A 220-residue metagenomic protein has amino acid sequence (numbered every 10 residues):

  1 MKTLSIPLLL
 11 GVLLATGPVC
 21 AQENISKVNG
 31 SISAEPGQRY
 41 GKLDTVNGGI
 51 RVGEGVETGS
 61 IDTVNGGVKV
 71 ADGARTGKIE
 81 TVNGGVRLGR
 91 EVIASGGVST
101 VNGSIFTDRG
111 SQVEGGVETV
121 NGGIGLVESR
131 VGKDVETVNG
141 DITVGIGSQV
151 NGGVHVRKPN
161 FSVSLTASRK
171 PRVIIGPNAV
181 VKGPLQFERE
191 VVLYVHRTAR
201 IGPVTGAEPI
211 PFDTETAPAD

Functional and structural regions predicted by a protein language model:
M1-D220: Intrinsically disordered, low-complexity terminal regions
